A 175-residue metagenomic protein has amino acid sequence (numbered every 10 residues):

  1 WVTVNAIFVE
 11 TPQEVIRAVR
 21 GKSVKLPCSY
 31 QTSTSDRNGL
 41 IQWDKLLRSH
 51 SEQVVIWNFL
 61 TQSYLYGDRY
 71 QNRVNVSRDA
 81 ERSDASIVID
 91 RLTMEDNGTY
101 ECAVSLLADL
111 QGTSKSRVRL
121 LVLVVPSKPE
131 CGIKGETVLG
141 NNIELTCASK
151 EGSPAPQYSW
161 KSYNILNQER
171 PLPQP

Functional and structural regions predicted by a protein language model:
W1-K22: N-terminal Sec-dependent signal peptide, specifically the hydrophobic helical h-region
A6-T11, V125-I133: Proline-enriched interdomain boundary motifs that mark the N-terminal boundary and often initiate the first structured
Q13-A18, Y30-T32, C131-V138, S149-K150: Short beta-strand segments of immunoglobulin-like
V24-C28, N142-S149: A short beta-strand segment in extracellular, disulfide-stabilized domains
P27-S29, N72-R119: Ligand-binding face of N-terminal immunoglobulin V-set domains in extracellular IgSF glycoproteins
Q31-Q71, S153-L172: N-terminal V-set
K45, L120-V124: Interdomain boundary/hinge segments at the C-termini of tandem beta-sandwich modules
